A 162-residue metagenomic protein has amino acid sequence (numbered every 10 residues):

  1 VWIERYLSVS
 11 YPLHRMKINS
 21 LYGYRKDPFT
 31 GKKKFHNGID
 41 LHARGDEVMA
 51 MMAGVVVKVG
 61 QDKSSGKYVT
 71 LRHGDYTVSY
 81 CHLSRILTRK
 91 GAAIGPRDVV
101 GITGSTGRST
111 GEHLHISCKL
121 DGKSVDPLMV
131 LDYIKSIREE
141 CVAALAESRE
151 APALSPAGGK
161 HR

Functional and structural regions predicted by a protein language model:
V1-H14: Long amphipathic alpha-helical scaffold segments
Y11-E150, L154, H161-R162: Catalytic cores of peptidoglycan-degrading enzymes
